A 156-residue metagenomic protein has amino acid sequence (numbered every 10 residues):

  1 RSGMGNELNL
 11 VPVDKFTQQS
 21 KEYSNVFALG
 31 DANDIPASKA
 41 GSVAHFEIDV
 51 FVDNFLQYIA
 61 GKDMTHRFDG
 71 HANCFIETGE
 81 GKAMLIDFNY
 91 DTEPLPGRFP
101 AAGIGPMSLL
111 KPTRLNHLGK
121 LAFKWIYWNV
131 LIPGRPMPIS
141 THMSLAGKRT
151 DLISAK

Functional and structural regions predicted by a protein language model:
R1-D49, L56-Q57: FAD-site-proximal beta/loop scaffold in flavoenzymes
G3-G5, G30, G41, G61 (+7 more regions): Residue-identity detector for glycine
G5, L10, T17-Q19, D49 (+4 more regions): A generic structural micro-environment signature that highlights single residues at secondary-structure boundaries
N6, V11, N25-I35, H66-F75 (+1 more regions): Noncatalytic linker/hinge segments flanking ATPase motor cores
F16-Y23, Q57-K62, G105-L110, L118-G119: Short C-terminal domain-edge/linker segments immediately following a structured domain
L29-F46, T78-F88, W128-H142: A broadly tuned preference for mixed-charge, low-complexity surface segments
D34, L56-G103: Active-site-proximal substrate-binding core of FAD-dependent oxidoreductases
L85-K156: C-terminal auxiliary extensions adjacent to catalytic cores
